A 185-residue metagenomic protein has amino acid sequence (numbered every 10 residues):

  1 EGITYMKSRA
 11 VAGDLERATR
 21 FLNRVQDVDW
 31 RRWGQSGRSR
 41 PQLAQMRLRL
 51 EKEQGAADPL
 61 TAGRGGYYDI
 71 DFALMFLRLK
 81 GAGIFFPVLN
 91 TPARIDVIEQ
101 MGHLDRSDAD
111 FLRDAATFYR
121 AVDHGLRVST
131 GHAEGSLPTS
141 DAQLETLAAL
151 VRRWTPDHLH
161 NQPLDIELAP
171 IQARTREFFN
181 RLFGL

Functional and structural regions predicted by a protein language model:
E1-L185: A nucleotide- and high-energy phosphate-metabolite-utilizing enzyme signature
